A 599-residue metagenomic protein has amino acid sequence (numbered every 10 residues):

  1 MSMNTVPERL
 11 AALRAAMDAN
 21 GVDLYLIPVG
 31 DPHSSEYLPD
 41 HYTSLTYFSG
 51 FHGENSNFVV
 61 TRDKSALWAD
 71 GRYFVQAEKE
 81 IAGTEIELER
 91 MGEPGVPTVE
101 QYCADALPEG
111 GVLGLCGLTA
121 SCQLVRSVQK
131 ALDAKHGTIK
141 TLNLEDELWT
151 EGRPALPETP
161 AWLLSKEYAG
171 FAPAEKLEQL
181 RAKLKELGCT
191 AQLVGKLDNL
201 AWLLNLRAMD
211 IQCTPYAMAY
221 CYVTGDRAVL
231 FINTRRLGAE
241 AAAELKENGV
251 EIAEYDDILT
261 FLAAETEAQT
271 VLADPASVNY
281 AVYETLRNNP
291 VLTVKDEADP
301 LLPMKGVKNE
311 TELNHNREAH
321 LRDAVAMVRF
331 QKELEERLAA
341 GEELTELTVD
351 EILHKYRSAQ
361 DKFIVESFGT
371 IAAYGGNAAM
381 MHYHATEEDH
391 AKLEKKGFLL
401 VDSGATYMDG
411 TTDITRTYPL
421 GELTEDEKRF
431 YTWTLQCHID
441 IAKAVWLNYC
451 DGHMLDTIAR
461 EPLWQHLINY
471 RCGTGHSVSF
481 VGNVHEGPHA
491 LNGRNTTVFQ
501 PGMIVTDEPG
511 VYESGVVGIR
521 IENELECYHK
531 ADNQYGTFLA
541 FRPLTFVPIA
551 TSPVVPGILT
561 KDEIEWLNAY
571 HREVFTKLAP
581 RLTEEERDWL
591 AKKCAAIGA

Functional and structural regions predicted by a protein language model:
M1-A599: Active-site neighborhoods and metal-handling regions in enzymes and metal-associated proteins
